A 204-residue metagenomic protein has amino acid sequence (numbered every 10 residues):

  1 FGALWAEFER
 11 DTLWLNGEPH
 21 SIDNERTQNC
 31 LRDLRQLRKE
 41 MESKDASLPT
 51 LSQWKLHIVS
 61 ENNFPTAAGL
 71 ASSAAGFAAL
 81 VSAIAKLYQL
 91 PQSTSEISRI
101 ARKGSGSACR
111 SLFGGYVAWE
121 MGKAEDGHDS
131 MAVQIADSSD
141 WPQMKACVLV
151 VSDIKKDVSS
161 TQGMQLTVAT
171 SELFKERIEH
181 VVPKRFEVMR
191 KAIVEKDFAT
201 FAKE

Functional and structural regions predicted by a protein language model:
F1-A68, S82-T94: ATP-binding N-lobe of GHMP and related small-molecule kinases
P19-I22, S72, Q89, R177-V181 (+1 more regions): Catalytic cores of large soluble enzymes that bind and process phosphate-bearing ligands
R26, S72, G76-F77, R185: Catalytic-loop motifs flanking and including active-site residues across diverse enzymes
Q28-D33, C109-M121, H180-F186, A192: Charged/polar, low-hydrophobicity segments characteristic of intrinsically disordered regions and flexible loops
A68-A71, F77-L80, I84, Y88 (+2 more regions): Conserved catalytic-core segments centered on acid/base and nucleophilic motifs
A75-G76, Q89-Q92, R99-L166: Fold-level recognition of mixed alpha/beta catalytic cores in primary-metabolism enzymes, strongest
S138-E204: C-terminal nucleotide
